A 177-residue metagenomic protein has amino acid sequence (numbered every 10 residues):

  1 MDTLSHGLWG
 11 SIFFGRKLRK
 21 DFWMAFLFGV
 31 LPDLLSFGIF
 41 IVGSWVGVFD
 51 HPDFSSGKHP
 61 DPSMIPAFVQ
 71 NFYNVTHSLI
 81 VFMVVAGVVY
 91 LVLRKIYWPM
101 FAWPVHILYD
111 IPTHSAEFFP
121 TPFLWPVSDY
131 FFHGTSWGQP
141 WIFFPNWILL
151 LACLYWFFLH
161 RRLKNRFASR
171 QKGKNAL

Functional and structural regions predicted by a protein language model:
M1-L177: N-terminal membrane-targeting hydrophobic helices
